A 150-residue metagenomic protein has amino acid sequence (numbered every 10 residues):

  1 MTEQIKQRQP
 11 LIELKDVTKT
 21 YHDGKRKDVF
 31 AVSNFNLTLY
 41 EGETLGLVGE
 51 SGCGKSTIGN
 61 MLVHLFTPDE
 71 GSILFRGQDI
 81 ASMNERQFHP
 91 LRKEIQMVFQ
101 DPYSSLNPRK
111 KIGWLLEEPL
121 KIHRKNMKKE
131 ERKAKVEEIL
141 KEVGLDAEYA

Functional and structural regions predicted by a protein language model:
M1-A150: ABC transporter nucleotide-binding domains
